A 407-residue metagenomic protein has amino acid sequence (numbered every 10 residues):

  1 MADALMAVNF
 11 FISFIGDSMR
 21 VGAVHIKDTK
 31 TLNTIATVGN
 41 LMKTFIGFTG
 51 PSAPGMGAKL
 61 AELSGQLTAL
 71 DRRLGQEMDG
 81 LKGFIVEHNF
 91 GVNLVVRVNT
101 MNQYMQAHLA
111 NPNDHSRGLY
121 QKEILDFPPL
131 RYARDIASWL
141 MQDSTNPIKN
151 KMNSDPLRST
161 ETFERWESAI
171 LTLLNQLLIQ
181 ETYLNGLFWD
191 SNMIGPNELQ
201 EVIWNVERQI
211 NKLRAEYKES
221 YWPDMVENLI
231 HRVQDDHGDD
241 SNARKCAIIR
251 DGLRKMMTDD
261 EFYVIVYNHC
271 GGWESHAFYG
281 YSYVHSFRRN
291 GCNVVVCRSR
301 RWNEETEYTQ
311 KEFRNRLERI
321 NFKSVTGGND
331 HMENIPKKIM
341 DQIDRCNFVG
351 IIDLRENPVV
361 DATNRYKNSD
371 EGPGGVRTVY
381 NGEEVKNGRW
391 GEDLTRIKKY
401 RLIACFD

Functional and structural regions predicted by a protein language model:
M1, F406-D407: Short, solvent-exposed mixed-charge patches
A2-G75: Membrane-inserting effector segments that mediate pore formation, membrane fusion, or transient membrane insertion
A53-Y400: Membrane-insertive, amphipathic helical modules of secreted toxins and fusogens
